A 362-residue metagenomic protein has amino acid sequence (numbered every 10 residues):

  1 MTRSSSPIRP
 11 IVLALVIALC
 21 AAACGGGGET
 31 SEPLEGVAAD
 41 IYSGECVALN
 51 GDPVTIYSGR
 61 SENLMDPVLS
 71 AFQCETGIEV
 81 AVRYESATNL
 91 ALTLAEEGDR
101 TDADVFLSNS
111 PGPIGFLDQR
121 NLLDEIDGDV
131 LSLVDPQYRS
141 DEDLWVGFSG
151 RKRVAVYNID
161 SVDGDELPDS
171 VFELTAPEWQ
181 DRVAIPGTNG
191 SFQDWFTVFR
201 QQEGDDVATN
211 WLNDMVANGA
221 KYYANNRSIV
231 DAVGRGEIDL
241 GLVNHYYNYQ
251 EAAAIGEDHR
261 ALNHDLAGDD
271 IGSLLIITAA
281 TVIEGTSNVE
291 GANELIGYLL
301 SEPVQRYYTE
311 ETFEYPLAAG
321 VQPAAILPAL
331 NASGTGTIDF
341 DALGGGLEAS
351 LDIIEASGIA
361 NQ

Functional and structural regions predicted by a protein language model:
L19-A23: C-terminal motif of bacterial Sec signal peptides marking the signal peptidase cleavage site
G25-G28: Bacterial signal peptide processing site
P33-F116: Early extracytoplasmic/lumenal segment of secretory-pathway proteins
S43, T101-F106, D124-A155, F172 (+1 more regions): A structural signal for short loop-to-beta-strand junctions that line the ligand-binding cleft of periplasmic/secreted
L117-E125, R139-D143, E251-L266: Ligand-binding "clamshell"
V154-S161, R200, L275-V289, Y307-E311: A bilobed periplasmic-binding-protein/Venus flytrap-type ligand-binding module shared by bacterial periplasmic
D181-G187, Y298-Q322: Periplasmic-binding protein-like
T188, F192-D194, V198-L266: Ligand-binding pocket segment of bilobal, Venus flytrap-like solute-binding proteins
